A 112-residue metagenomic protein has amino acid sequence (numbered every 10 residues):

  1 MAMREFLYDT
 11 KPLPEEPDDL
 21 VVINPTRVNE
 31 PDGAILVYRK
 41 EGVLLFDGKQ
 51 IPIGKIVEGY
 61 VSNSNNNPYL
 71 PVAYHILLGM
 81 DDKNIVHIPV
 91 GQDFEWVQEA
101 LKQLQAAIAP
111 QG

Functional and structural regions predicted by a protein language model:
M1-L36: Anionic N-terminal interaction surfaces
I23, I51, V86-I88: Generic detection of short hydrophobic beta-strand segments and adjacent strand-loop junctions
T26, G42-L44, Y74-G79: Short polybasic amphipathic segments
V28-D32, G48, M80-I85: Glycine-centered tight beta-turn/hairpin loop motif at sheet-sheet or coil-to-beta transitions
P31-N65: Phosphoinositide-binding peripheral membrane targeting modules
E58-G112: Acidic, Ser/Thr- and proline-rich intrinsically disordered linker/docking segments of eukaryotic scaffolds
